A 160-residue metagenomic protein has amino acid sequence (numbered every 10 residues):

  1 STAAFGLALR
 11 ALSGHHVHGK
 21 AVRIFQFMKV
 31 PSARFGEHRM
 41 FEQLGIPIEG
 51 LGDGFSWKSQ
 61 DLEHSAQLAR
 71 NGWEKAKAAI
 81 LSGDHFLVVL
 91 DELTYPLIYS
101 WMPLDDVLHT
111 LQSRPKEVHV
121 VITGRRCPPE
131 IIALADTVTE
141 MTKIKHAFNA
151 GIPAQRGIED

Functional and structural regions predicted by a protein language model:
T2-L81: Conserved P-loop
G19, D84-H85, E117: A general structural motif
F27, E92-L93: Generic detector of well-ordered alpha-helical packing
S56, A78-L81, L93-D160: Replace "adjacent to P-loop NTPase cores in ATP/GTP-dependent enzymes" with "adjacent to NTP-binding cores
